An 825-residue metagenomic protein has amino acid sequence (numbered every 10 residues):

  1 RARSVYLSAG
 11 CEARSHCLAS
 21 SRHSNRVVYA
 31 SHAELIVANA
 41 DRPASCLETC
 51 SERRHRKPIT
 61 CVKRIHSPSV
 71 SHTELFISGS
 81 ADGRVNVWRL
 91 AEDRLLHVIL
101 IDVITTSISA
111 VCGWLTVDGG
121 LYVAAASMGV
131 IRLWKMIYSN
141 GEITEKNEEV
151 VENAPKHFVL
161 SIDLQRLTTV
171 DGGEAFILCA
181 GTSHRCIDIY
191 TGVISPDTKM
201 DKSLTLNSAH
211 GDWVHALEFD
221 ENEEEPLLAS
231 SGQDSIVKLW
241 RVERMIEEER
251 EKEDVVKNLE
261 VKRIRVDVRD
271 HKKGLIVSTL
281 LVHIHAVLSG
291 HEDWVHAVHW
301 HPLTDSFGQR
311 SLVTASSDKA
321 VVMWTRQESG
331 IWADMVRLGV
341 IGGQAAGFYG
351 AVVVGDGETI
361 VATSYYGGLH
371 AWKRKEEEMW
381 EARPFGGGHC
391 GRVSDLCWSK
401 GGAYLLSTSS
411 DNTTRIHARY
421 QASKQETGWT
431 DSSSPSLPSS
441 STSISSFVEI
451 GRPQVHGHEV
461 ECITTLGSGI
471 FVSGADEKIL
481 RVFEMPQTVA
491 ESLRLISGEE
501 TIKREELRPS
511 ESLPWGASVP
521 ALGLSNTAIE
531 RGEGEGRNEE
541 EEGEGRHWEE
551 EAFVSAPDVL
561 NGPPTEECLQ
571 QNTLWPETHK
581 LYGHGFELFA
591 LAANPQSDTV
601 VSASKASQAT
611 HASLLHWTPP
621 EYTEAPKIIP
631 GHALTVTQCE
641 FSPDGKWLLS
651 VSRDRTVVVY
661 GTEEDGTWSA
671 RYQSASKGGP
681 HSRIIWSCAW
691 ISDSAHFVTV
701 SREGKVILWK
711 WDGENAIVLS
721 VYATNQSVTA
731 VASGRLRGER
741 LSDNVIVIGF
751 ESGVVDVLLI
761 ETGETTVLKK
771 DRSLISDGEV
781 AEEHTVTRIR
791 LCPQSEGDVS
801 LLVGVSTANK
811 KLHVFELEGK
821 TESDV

Functional and structural regions predicted by a protein language model:
V5-G10, L47-R54, H97-V103, E148-N153 (+13 more regions): Short C-terminal beta-strands that terminate individual repeats in beta-propeller domains, predominantly WD40 blades
Y6-E34, K57-P58, Y582-D598, S602: Beta-strand-rich domains and repeat architectures in extracellular enzymes and scaffolds, especially beta-propellers
E12, I236, E243-H283, V287 (+7 more regions): Terminal intrinsically disordered, low-complexity extensions flanking WD-repeat/beta-propeller proteins
E12-S20, R56-S67, T105-T116, K156-T169 (+10 more regions): Canonical WD40 repeat/beta-propeller blade segments in eukaryotic WD-repeat proteins
S24-V28, S69-I77, H97, D118-A124 (+14 more regions): Structural hallmark of WD40 beta-propellers
A30-H32, G79-D82, A125-G129, A180-H184 (+10 more regions): Conserved strand-to-loop turn within each blade of WD40 beta-propeller repeats
A30-R53, Q608-L615: Beta-propeller domains
L35-N39, V85-R89, I131-M136, I187-G192 (+19 more regions): WD40-repeat beta-propellers
